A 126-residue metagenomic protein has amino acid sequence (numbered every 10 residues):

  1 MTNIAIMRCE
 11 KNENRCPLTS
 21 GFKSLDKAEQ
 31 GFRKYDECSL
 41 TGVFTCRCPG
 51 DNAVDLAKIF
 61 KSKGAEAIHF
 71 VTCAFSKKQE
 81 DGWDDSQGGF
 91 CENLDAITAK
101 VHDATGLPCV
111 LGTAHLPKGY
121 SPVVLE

Functional and structural regions predicted by a protein language model:
M1-F60, A74, W83-N93, K100 (+3 more regions): Conserved mixed alpha/beta catalytic, RNA-binding, or beta-rich assembly cores of soluble enzyme, regulatory
N3-I4, E66-H69: Structural motif
A65, T105-L107: A short helix->loop->beta-strand "cap" motif at the edges of active sites that frequently abuts
F70-T72, G112-T113: Short beta-strands and strand-loop turn motifs
S76-K78: Short glycine-rich, flexible loops that bind phosphorylated cofactors or substrates
